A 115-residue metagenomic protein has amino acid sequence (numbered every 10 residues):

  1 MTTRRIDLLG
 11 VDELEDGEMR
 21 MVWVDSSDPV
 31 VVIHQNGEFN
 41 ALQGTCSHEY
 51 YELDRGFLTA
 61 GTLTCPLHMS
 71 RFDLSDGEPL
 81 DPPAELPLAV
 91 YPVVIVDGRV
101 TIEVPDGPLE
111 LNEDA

Functional and structural regions predicted by a protein language model:
M1-A60, V90-A115: N-terminal pre-ligand scaffold of iron-sulfur
M1-L9, M69-E78: Short, basic/low-complexity N-terminal boundary segments at the transition from targeting/disordered tails
C46, C65-H68: Short cysteine clusters
E52-L58, S70-D81: Iron-sulfur (Fe-S) cluster-binding segments and ferredoxin-like electron-carrier domains, especially [2Fe-2S]
A60-P66, P79-L88: Short cysteine/histidine-rich metal-coordination sites, predominantly Zn2+-binding motifs
P66, S75, V96: A cytosolic small-molecule/anion-sensing beta-strand core signal
R71-F72, L86, P108-L109: A short acidic, glycine/proline-enriched capping/turn motif at secondary-structure boundaries, especially helix N-cap
